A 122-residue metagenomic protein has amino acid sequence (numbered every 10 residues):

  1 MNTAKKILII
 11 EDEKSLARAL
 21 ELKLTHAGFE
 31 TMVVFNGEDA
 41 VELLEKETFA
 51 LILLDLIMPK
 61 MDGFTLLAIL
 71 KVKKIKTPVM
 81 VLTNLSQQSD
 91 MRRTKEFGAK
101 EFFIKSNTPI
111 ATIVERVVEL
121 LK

Functional and structural regions predicted by a protein language model:
E11: Conserved acidic carboxylate
K14-M32: Two-component/phosphorelay signaling modules centered on CheY-like receiver
V33-E42, G63: Helix N-cap/capping motif at the beta->alpha junctions
E47-L53: Active-site beta3 strand of CheY-like receiver
D55, T83: Active-site residues of response regulator receiver
M58: Receiver (REC) domain active-site loop signature in two-component systems and cognate sites in sensor histidine kinases
F64-I75: Short amphipathic alpha-helix used as the core "switch/output" element in two-component signaling
